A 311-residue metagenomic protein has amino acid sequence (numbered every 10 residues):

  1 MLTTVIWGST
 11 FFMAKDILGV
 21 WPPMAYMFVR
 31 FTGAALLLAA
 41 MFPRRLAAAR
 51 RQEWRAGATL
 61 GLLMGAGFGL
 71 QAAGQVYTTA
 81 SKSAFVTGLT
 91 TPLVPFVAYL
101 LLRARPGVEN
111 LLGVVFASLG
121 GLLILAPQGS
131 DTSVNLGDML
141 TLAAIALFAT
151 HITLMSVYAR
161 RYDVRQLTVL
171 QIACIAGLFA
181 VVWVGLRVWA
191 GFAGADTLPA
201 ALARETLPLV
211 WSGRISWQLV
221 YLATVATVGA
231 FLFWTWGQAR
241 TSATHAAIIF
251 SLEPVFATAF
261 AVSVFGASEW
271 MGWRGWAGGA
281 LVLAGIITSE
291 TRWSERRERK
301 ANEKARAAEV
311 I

Functional and structural regions predicted by a protein language model:
M1-F28, L62, A66, L70 (+5 more regions): Glycine-/small-residue-enriched transmembrane alpha-helix faces in small-molecule transporters and effluxers
V5-G8, F12, A39, G61 (+9 more regions): Hydrophobic/small/kink-forming positions within alpha-helical transmembrane segments of polytopic membrane proteins
V5-I6, T10-F11, A39-T87, L123-I124 (+1 more regions): Specific transmembrane alpha-helical segments of multi-pass solute transporters/efflux pumps, especially DMT/EamA
D16-G33, A73-T91, V134-L147, G213-T224 (+1 more regions): Structural signature of hydrophobic alpha-helical transmembrane segments
A25-A40, N110-L119, L136-A143, L154-M155 (+3 more regions): Hydrophobic alpha-helical transmembrane segments of multi-pass integral membrane proteins, especially transporters
A25-L36, L63-M64, A72-L111, A144 (+1 more regions): Specific alpha-helical transmembrane segments that line the substrate/conduction pathway and gating interfaces
V29-F31, A126-P127, I215-W217, S251-I311: C-terminal-most transmembrane helix of multi-pass membrane proteins
T32, L38, A58, P106-P127 (+5 more regions): Hydrophobic transmembrane alpha-helices of multi-pass small-molecule transport proteins
